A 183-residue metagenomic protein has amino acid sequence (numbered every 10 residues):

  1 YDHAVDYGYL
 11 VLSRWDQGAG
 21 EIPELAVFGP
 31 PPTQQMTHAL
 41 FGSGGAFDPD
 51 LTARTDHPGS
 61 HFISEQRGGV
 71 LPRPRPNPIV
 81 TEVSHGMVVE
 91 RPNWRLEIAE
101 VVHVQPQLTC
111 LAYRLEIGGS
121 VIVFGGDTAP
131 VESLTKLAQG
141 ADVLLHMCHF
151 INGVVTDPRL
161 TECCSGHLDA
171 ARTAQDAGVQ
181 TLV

Functional and structural regions predicted by a protein language model:
Y1-I122: Binuclear metal-dependent hydrolase catalytic cores
V27, A112, G119-V121, A129-V183: Cap/insert and terminal regions of metallo-dependent hydrolase folds
P32, V101, G126-T128, C148-F150: Active-site metal-binding loops of divalent metal-dependent hydrolases
